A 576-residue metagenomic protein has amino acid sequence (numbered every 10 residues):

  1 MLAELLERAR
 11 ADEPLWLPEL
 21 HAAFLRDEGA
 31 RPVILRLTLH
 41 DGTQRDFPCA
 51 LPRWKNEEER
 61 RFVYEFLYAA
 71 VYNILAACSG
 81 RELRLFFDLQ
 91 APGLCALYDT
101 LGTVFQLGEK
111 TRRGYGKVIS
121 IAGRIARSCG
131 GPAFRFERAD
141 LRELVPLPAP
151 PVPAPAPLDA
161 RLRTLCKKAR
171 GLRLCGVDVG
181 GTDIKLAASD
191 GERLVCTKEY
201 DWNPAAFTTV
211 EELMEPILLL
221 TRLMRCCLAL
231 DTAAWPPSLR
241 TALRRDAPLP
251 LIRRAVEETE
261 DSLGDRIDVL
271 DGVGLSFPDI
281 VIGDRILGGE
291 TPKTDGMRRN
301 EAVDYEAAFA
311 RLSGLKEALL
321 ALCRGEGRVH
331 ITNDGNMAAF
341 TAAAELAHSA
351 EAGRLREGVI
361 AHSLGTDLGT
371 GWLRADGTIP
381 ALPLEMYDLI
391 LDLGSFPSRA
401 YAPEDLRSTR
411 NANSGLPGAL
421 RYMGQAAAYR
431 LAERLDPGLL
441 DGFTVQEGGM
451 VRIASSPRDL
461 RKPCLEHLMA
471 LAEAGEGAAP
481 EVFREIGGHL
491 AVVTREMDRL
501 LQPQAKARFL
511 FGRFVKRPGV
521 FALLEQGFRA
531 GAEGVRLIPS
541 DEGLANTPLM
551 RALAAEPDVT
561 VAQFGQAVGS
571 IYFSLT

Functional and structural regions predicted by a protein language model:
M1-T232, L249-P250, E260, D265-R266 (+2 more regions): ATP-binding/phosphotransfer module of carbohydrate and carboxylate kinases, centering on a glycine-rich
D88-V104, A234-A307, A507-R517: Short beta-strand-loop/turn "lid" adjacent to the catalytic site in phosphate-handling enzymes
D140-R142, P278-I280, R328: Proline-rich low-complexity regions
G180, P278, N336: Anionic group-transfer/hydrolysis microenvironments
D183, P278, D367-G371, F514: Gly/Ser/Thr-rich beta-alpha loop segments that engage phosphate groups in nucleotides
E211, T241-D246, R298-N300, A343-A344 (+4 more regions): Short alpha-helical interface elements
G272-G274, I282-E404, N413, F564-T576: Phosphate-binding/catalytic loop of phosphoryl-transfer enzymes
